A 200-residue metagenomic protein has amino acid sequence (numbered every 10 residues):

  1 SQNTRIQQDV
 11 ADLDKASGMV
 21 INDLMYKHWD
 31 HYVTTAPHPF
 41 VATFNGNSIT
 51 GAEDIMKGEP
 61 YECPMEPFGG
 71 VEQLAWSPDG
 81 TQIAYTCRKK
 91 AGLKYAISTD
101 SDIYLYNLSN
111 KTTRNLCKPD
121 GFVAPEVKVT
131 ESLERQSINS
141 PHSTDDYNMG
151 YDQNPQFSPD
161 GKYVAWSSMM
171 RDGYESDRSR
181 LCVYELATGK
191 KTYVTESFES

Functional and structural regions predicted by a protein language model:
S1, G70-L74: Short amphipathic alpha-helices and their capping/turn segments at secondary-structure boundaries
S1, G80-I83, G161-V164: Hydrophobic beta-strand positions that form the internal "hydrophobic ladder" of WD40/Gbeta-like beta-propeller blades
S1-G58, T86-K89, L93-Y104, S137 (+1 more regions): Predominantly five- to eight-bladed beta-propeller fold
T43-G70, A96-T99, Y104-Q153, S168-D177 (+1 more regions): Multi-bladed beta-propeller domains
I55, L74, G80-I83, L116: Generic structural hydrophobic/aromatic packing signal, biased to beta-strands
S77-P78, N107: A short, structured loop/turn motif at beta-sheet edges
